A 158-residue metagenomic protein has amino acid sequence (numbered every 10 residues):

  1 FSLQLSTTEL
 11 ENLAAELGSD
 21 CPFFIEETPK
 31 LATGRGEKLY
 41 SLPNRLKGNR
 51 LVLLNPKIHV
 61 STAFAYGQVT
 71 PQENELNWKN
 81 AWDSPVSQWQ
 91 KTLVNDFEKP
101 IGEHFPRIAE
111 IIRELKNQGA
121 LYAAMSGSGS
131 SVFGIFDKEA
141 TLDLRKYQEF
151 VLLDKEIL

Functional and structural regions predicted by a protein language model:
F1-L10: DPxDG-like acidic metal-binding loop motif
L10-E11, I112: Generic structural marker for isolated residues within well-ordered, non-membrane alpha-helices of soluble domains
A14: N-terminal phosphate/diphosphate-binding loop that engages ATP/GTP or pyrophosphate donors across diverse enzyme folds
L17: Active-site phosphate/ATP/adenylate-binding loop shared across adenylate-forming ligases
I25-Y122, D137-E149, L153-L158: Conserved, helical-rich catalytic subdomain that frames metal- and/or nucleotide-binding sites in enzyme alpha/beta
M125-S130: Glycine-rich beta-strand-to-loop/alpha-helix junction loops that act as flexible
F133-I135: Short hydrophobic/aromatic beta-strand micro-patches that form the beta-sheet surface supporting nucleotide- or nucleic
